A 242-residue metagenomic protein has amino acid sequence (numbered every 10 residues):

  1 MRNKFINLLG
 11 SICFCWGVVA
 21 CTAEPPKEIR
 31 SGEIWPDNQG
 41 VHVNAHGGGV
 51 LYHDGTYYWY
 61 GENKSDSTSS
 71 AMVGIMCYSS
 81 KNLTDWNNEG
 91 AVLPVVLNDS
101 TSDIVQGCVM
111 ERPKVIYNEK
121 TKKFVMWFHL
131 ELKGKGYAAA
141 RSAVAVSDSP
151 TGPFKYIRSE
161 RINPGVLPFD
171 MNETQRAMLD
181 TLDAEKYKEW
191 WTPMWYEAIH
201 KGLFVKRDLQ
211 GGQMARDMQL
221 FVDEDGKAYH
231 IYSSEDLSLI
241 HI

Functional and structural regions predicted by a protein language model:
L9-G17: Bacterial N-terminal signal peptides
V18-P26: Bacterial Sec-dependent signal peptides at the C-terminal "C-region" and cleavage site
K27-R30, T84-N88, P150-I157: Beta-strand initiation motifs
Q39, S65-A71, D103-Q106, L132-A138 (+1 more regions): Short consensus segments that form the blades of beta-propeller domains, in both extracellular/periplasmic
H46-S70, G90, E111-Y137, A145 (+2 more regions): Hydrophobic core segments of beta-strands in well-ordered, beta-rich domains
M76, L83, N87-E119, L130: Blade-loop segments of beta-propeller domains
H129-V222: Asp-box/WD-like beta-propeller blade repeats and closely related beta-sheet repeat scaffolds
I240-I242: Conserved small/polar residues in nucleotide/adenosyl-binding loops
